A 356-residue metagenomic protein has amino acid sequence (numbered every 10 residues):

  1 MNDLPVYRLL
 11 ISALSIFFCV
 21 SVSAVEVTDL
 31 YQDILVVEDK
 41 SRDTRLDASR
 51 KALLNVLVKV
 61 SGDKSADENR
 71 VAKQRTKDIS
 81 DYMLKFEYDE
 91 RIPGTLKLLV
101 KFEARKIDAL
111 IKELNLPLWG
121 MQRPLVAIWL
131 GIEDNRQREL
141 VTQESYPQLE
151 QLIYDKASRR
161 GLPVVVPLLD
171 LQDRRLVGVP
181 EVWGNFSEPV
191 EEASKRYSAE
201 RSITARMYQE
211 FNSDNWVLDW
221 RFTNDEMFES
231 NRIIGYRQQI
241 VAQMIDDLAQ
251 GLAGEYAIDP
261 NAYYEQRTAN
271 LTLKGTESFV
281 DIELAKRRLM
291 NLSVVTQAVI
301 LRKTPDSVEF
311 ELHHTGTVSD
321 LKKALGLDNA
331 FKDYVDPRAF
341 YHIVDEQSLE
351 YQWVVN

Functional and structural regions predicted by a protein language model:
N2-I11: Bacterial N-terminal signal peptides that target proteins for export
C19-S21: N-terminal signal peptide c-region/cleavage motif recognized by signal peptidases
V27-E38, S194-A242, D320-K322, S348-V355: Amphipathic beta-strand/beta-sheet edge segments enriched in Tyr/Trp
Q32-R75, P189, Q239-D247, V280-N291: Short, well-ordered alpha-helical segments
R50-V71, P124, I128-W183, A285-T315 (+1 more regions): N-terminal segment of the mature soluble domain
E68-G131, E139-Q151, R159: Signal peptide-directed extracytoplasmic domains
S80-Y88, V165-L168, E181-S213, D219 (+1 more regions): A short, hydrophobic beta-strand-centered structural micro-motif
R267-N356: C-terminal soluble interaction/assembly domains
